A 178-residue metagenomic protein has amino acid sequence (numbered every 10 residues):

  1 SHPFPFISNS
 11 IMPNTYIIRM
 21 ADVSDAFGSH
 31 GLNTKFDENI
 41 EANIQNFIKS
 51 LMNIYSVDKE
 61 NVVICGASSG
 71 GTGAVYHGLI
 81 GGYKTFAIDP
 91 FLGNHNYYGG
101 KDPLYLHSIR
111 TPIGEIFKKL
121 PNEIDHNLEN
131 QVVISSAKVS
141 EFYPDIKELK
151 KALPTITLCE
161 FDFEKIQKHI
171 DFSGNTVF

Functional and structural regions predicted by a protein language model:
S1-F27: Short, surface-exposed "cap/lid" segments of acyl-processing enzymes
A21, C65, I88-D89: Alpha/beta-hydrolase-fold catalytic nucleophile elbow
N33-Y55: Alpha/beta-hydrolase active-site loop
V57-S68: Alpha/beta-hydrolase fold nucleophile elbow
G66-G78: Glycine-rich nucleophile elbow surrounding the catalytic serine of serine-hydrolase chemistry
L79-F86: Conserved hydrolase catalytic core segment
A87-Y97: Active-site nucleophile loop of the alpha/beta-hydrolase fold
N96-I170, N175: The feature captures the conserved acid-bearing segment of alpha/beta-hydrolase catalytic domains
